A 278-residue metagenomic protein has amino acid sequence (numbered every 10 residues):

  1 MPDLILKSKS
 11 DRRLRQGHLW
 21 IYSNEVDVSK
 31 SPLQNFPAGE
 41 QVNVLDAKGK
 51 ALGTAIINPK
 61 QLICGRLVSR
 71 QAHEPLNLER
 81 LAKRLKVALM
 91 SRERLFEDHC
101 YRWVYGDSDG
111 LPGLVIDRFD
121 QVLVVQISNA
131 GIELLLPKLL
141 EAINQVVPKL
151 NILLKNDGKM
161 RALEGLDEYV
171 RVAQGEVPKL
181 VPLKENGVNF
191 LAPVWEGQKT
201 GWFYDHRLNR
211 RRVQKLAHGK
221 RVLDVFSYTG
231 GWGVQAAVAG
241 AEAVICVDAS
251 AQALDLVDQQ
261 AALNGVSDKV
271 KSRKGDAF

Functional and structural regions predicted by a protein language model:
M1-D120, P178: Non-catalytic accessory regions of SAM-dependent methyltransferases
H73, N77, G131, L135 (+3 more regions): Catalytic cores of large soluble enzymes that bind and process phosphate-bearing ligands
E79, K83, V87-S91, L95-E97 (+3 more regions): A short, charged
H99, P112, P148, V266-D268: Residue-level signal for beta-strand positions within conserved beta-sheet cores that form or flank
V104-D117, E133-F203, R211: Non-catalytic substrate-recognition/targeting regions of SAM-dependent transferases
V122-I127: Carbohydrate-binding surface patches
G175-F278: Rossmann-like S-adenosyl-L-methionine
